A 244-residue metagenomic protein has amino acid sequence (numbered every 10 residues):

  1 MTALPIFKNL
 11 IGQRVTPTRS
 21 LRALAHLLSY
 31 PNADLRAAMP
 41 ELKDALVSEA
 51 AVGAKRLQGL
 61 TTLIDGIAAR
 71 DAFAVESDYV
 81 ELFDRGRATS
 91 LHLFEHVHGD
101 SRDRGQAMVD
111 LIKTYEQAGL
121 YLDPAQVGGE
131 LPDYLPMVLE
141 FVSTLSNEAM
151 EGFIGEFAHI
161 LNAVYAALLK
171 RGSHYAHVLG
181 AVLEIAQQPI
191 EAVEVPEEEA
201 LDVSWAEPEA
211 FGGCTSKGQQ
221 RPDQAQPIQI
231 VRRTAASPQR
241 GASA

Functional and structural regions predicted by a protein language model:
M1-A244: Charged, alpha-helix-forming regions
